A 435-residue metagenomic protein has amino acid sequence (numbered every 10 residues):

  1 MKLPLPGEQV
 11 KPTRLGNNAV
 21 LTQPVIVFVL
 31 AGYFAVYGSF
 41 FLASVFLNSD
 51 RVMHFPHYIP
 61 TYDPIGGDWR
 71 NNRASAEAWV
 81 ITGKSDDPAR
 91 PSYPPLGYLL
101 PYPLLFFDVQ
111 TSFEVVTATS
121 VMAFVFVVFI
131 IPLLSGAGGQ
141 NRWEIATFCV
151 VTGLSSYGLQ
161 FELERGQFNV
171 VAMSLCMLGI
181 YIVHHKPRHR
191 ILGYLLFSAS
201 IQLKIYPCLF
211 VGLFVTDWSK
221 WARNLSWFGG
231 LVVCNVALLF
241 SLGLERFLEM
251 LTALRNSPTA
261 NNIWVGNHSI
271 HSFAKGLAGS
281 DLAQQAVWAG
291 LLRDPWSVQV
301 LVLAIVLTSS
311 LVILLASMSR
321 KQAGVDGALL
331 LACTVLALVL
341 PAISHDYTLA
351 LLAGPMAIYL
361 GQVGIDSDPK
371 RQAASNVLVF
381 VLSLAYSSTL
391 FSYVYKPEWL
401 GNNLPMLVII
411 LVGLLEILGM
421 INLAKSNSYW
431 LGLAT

Functional and structural regions predicted by a protein language model:
K2-L192, W218-L329, C333-D346, Y429-A434: Primarily membrane-embedded glycan-assembly and transfer machineries that use lipid-linked glycans
N48-S49, I358-T435: Aromatic-enriched
A118-F126, V170-L175, S200-Y206, L351-P355 (+1 more regions): Membrane-embedded alpha-helical segments of multi-pass membrane proteins, especially the transmembrane helices
I130, S174-H185, L213-W218, A353-P369 (+1 more regions): Transmembrane alpha-helices and membrane-interface helical segments of multi-pass integral membrane enzymes
F161, N169, P341-L351, L384-N402: Membrane helix-loop boundary segments at the extracytoplasmic
Y194-F197, F247-T252, A350-L352, P369-S375: A cytosolic-side transmembrane-helix exit/cap motif
F197-F214, P341-L351: Transmembrane helices and adjacent periplasmic/lumenal helix-loop junctions of polyprenol-phosphate-dependent
